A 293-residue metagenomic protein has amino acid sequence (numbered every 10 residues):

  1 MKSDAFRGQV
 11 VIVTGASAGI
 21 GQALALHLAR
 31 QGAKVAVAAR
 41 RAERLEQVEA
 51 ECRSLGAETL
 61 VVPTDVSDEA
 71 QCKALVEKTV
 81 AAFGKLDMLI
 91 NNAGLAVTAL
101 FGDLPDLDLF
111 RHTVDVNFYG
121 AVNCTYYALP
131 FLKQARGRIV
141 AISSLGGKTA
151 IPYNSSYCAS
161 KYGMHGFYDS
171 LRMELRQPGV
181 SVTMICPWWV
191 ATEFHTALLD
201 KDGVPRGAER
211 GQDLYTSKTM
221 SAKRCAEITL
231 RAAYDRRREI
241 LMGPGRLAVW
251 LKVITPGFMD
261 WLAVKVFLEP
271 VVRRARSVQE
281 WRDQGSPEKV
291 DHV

Functional and structural regions predicted by a protein language model:
V10, S17-A18: Conserved glycine-rich cofactor-binding loop
Q31-V48: Conserved glycine-rich Rossmann-like NAD(P)H-binding loop of the short-chain dehydrogenase/reductase
A42, P63-A74, L107: The beta1-alpha1 cofactor-binding region of Rossmann-like NAD(H)/NADP(H)-dependent oxidoreductases
A96-R111, Y153-S156: Conserved mid-core segment of classical short-chain dehydrogenase/reductases
T125, S160: Active-site helix of classical SDR
S144: Residue(s) in the substrate-gating loop at a strand-loop-helix junction that position the organic substrate next
Q177-P244: SDR active-site lid
